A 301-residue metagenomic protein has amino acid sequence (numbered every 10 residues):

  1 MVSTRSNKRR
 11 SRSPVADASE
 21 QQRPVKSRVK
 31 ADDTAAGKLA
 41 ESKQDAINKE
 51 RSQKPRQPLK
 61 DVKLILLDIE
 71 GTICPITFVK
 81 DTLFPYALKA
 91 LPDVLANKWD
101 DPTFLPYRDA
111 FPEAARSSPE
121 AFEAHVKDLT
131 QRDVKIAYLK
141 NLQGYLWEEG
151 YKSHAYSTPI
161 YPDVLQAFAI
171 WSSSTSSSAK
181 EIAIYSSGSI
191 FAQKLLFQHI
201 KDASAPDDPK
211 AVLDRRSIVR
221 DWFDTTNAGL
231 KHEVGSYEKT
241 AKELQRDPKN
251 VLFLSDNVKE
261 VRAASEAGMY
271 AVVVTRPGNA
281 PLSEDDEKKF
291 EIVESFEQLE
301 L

Functional and structural regions predicted by a protein language model:
V2-R12, E20-R23, D32, R51-R56 (+2 more regions): Asp-based, Mg2+/Mn2+-dependent phosphohydrolase catalytic module
P58-D81: Asp-based phosphoryl-transfer active-site loop
I69, Y185-S189, D256-N257: Short, well-ordered beta-to-alpha junction loops that form the rim of enzyme active sites and present histidine/acidic
I73-T77, F191-L195, R262, A280-L282: Short catalytic/ligand-binding loop motif for oxyanion handling, primarily in non-cytosolic enzymes, centered on
V79-R132, L142: Conserved phosphoryl-transfer catalytic core
A137, Q143: Phosphate/adenylate-binding glycine loop and adjacent helical scaffold
S153-K201: Substrate-recognition element of Asp-dependent hydrolases with the DxDx(T/V) motif
A183-K231: Histidine/lysine/aspartate-rich catalytic loop segments that bind and position anionic ligands
